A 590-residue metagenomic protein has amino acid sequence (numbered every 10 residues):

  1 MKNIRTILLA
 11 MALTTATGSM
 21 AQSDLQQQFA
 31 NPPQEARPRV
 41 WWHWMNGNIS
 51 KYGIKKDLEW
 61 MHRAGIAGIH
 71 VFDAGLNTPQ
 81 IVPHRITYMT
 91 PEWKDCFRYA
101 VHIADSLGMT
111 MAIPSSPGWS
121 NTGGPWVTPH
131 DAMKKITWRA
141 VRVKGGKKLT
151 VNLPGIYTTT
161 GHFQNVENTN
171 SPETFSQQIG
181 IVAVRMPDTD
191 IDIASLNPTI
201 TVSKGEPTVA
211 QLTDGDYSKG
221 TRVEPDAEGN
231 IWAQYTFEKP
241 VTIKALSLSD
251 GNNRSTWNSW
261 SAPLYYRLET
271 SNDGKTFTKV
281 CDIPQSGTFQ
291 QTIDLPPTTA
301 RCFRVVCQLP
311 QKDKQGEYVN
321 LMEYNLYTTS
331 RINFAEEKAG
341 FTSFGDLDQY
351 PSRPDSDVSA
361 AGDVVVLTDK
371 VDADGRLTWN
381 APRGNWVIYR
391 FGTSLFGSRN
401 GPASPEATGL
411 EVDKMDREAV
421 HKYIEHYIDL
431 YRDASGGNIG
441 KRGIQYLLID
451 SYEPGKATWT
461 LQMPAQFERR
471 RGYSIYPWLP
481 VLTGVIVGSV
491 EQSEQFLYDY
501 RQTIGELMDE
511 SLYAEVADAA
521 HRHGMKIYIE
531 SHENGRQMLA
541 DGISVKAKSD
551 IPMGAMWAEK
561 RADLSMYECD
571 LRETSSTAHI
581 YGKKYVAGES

Functional and structural regions predicted by a protein language model:
M1-L25: Bacterial Sec-dependent N-terminal signal peptides
P38-S50, P79-D95, T122-P125, I283 (+8 more regions): The substrate-binding groove and active-site-proximal loops of carbohydrate-active enzymes, especially glycoside
G53-A74, C96-H102, R442, V545 (+1 more regions): Catalytic domains of carbohydrate-active enzymes, especially glycoside hydrolases
E59-M61, H102-D105, H521, K526 (+1 more regions): Catalytic-core region of carbohydrate-active enzymes that cleave or remodel glycosidic bonds
A74-S195, S330-E337, F344-G345, D355 (+5 more regions): Acidic/aromatic-lined carbohydrate-recognition and catalytic surfaces of CAZymes acting on diverse glycans
M111-T122, L448-S451, E506-M538, S590: Aromatic-lined carbohydrate-recognition surfaces of secreted/lumenal glycan-active proteins
W119-A132, S451-L461, Y528-R561: Substrate-binding cleft/loops of secretory-pathway carbohydrate-active enzymes
D214-K279, S286-A360, S451: Aromatic, loop-rich ligand-recognition surfaces of beta-strand-rich domains
